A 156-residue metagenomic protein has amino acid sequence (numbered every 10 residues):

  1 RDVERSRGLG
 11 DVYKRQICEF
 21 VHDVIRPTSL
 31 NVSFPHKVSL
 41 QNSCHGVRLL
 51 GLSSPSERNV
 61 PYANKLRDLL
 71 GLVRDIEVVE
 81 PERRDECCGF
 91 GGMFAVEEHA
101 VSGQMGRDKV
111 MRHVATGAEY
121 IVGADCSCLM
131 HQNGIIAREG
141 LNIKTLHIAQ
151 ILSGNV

Functional and structural regions predicted by a protein language model:
D2-Y13: Single conserved hydrophobic/aromatic residue that forms the stacking wall/gate of nucleotide- or nucleobase-binding
D11-S29, R83, A137-V156: Short, flexible loop segments at boundaries between secondary-structure elements
I25-R74: Basic- and aromatic-lined ligand-binding clefts that recognize polyanionic substrates
Q41-L50, R83-E98, V122-G134: Local cysteine-cluster metal-coordination motifs and their immediate loop/turn environment, predominantly Fe-S cluster
L50-A63, M93-Q104, M130-L141: Iron-sulfur (Fe-S) cluster-binding segments and ferredoxin-like electron-carrier domains, especially [2Fe-2S]
V60-A95: A mid-sequence, solvent-exposed acidic-amphipathic segment
V101-G117: A short, acidic, amphipathic alpha-helical segment used as a generic capping/interface helix at domain edges
